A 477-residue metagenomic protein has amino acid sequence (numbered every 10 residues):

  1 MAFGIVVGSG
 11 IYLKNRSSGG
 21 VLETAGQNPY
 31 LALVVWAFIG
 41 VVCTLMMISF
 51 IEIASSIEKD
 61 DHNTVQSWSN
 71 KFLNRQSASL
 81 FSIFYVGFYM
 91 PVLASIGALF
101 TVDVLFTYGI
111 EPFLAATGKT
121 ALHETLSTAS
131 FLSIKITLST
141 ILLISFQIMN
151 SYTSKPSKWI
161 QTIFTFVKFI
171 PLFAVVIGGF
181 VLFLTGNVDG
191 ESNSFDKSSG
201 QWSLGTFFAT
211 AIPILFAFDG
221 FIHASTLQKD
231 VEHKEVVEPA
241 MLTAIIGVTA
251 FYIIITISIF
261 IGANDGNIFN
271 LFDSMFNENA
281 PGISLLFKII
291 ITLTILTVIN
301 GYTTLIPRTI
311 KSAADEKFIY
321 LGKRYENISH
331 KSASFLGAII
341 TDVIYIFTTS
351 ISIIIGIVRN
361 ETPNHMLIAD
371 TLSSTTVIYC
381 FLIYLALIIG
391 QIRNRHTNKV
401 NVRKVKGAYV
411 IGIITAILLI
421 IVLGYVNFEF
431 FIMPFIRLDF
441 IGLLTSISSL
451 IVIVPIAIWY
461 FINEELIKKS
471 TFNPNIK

Functional and structural regions predicted by a protein language model:
M1-L33, C43-I51, K59, I456-A457 (+1 more regions): Membrane-interface "cap" regions at the ends of multi-pass membrane proteins
E23, G118-S133, K155, W159-K288 (+1 more regions): Helix-loop-helix junctions that connect adjacent transmembrane segments in multi-pass membrane transporters
G40, L45-S56, D61-L132, I295-T309: Hydrophobic transmembrane alpha-helices that form the core helical bundles of multi-pass secondary transporters
L45, Y85-F100, Q228, G282-G322 (+1 more regions): Membrane-helix boundary/coupling elements in multi-pass transport proteins
S55, L80, I141-V167, S225-V231 (+1 more regions): Membrane-water interface regions at transmembrane-helix termini and the short interhelical loops of multi-pass membrane
V65-R75, T243-N300, I319-L372: TM-loop-TM module centered on a large, flexible mid-protein loop between adjacent transmembrane helices in multi-pass
K135-L182, A240-I246, V377-A386, G407-T415 (+1 more regions): Membrane-interface loop-to-helix entry segments
E326-F335, V377-I432: C-terminal membrane-solvent junction of multi-pass transporters and transport-like membrane proteins
